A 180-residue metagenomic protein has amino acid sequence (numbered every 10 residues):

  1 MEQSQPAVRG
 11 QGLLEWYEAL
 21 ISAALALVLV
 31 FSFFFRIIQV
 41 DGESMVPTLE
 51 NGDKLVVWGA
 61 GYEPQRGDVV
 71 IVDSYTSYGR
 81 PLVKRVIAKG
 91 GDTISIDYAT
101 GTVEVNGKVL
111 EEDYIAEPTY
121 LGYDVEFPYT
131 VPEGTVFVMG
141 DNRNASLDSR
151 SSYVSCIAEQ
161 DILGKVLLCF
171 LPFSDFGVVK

Functional and structural regions predicted by a protein language model:
M1-P81, I157-K180: Protein maturation boundaries and topogenic segments
D53, Q65-D68, D92, T135 (+1 more regions): Structural motif
V57, V72, I96, V138-M139 (+1 more regions): A generic structural signal for residues embedded in beta-strands
K84-S95: RNA pseudouridine synthases
E104-G107: Short strand-turn-strand beta-turns centered on an Asx-Gly dipeptide
P118-G122: Short gly/ser/thr-rich secondary-structure transition/capping motifs
V125, Y129-K180: Beta-strand-rich cores of mature extracytoplasmic or soluble domains
